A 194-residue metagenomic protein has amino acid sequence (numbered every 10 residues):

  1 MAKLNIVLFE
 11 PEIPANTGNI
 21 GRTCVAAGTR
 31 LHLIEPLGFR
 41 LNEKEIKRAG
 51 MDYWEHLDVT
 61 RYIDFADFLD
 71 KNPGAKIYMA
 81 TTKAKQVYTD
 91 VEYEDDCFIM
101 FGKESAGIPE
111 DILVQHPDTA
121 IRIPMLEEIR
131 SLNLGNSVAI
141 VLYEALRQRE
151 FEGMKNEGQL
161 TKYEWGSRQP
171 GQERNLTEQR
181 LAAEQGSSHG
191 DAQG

Functional and structural regions predicted by a protein language model:
M1-G194: Post-transcriptional modification and biogenesis factors for structured RNAs of the translation apparatus
